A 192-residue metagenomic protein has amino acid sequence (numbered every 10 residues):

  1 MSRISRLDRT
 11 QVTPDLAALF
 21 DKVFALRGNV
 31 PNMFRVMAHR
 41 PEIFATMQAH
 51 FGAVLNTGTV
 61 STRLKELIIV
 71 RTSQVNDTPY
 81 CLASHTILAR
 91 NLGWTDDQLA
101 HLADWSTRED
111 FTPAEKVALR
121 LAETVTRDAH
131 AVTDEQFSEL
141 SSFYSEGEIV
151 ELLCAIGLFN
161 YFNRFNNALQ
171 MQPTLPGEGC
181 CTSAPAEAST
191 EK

Functional and structural regions predicted by a protein language model:
M1-K192: Hydrophobic alpha-helical segments
